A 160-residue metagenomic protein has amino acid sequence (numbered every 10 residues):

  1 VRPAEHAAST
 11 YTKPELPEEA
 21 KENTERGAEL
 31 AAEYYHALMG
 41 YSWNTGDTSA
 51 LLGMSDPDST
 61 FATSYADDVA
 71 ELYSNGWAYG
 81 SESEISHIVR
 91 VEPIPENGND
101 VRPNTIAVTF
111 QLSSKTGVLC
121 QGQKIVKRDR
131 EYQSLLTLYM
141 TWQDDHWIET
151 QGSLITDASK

Functional and structural regions predicted by a protein language model:
V1-A4: Periplasmic c-type cytochrome electron-transfer domains
H6-Y79: Core segments of small alpha/beta cavity-forming domains
W43-N44, I85-H87, I155: Amphipathic alpha-helical interaction segments
D68-E71, Y79-S81, G98, K124-V126: Short, charged/polar low-complexity linear motifs in solvent-exposed/disordered segments
S74-P95: A short, amphipathic edge element
E92-K160: Exposed beta-sheet edge and beta->alpha loop/turn motif
